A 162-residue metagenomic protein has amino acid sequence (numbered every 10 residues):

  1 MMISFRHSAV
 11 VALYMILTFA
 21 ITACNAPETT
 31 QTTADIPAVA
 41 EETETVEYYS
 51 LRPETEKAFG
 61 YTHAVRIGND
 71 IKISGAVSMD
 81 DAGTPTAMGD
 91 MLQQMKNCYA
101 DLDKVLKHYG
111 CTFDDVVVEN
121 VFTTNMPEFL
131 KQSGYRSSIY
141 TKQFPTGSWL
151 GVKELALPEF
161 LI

Functional and structural regions predicted by a protein language model:
M1-L13: Bacterial N-terminal signal peptides that target proteins for export
V11-T22: Bacterial N-terminal signal peptides
I21-A100, K104-Y109, D114-V117, T123-I162: N-terminal presequence-like segments and the immediate start of the first folded domain
